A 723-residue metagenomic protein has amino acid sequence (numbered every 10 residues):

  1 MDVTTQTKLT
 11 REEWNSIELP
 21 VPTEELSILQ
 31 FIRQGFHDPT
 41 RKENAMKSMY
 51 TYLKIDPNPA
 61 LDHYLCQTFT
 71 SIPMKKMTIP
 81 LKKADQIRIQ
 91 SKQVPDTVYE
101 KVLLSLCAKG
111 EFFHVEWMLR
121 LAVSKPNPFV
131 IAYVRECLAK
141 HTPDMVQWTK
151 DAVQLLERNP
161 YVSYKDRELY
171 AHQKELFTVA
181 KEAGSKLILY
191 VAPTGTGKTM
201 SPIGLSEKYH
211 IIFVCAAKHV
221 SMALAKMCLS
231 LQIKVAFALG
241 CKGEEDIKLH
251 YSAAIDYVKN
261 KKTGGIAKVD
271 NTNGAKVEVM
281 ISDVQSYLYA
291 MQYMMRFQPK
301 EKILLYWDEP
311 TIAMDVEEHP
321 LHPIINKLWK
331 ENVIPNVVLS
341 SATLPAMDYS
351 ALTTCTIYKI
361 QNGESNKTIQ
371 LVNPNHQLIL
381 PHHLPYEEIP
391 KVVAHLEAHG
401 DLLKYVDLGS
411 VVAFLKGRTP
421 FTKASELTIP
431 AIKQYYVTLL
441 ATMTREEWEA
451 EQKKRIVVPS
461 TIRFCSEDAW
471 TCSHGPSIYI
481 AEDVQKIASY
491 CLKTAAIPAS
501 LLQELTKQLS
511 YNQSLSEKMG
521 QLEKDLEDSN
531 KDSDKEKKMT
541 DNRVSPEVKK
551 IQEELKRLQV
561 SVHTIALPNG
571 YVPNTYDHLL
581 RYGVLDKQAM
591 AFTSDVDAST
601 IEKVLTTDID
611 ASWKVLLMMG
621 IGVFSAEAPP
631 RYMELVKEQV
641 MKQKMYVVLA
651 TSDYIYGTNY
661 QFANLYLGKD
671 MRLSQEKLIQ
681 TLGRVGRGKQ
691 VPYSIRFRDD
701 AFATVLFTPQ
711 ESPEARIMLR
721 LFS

Functional and structural regions predicted by a protein language model:
M1-S723: N-terminal helicase ATP-binding lobe
